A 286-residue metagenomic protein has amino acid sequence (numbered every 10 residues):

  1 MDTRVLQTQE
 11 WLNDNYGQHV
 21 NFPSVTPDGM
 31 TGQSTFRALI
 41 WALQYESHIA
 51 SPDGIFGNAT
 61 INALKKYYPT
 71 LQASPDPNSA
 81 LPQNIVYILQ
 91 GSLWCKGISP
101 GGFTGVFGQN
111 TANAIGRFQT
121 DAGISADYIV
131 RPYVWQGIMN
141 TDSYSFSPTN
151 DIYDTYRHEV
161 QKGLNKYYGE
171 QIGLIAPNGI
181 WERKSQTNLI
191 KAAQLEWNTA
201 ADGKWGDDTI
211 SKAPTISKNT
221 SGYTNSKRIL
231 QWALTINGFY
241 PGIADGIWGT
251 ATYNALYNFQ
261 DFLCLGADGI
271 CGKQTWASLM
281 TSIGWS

Functional and structural regions predicted by a protein language model:
M1-S286: Cell-envelope/ECM-targeting effectors and their regulatory/trafficking segments
